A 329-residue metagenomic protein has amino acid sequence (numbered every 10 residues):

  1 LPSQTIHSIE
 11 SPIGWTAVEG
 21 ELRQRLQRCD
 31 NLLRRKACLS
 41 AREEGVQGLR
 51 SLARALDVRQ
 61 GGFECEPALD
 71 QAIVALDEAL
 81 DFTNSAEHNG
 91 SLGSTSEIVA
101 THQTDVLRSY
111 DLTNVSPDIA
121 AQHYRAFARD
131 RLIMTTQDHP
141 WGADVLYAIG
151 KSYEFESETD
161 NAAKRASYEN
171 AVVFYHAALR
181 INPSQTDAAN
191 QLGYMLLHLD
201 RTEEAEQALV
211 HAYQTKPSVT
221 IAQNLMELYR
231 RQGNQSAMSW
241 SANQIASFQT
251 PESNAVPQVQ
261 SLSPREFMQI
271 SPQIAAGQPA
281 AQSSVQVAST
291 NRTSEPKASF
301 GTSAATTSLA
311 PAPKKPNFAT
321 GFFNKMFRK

Functional and structural regions predicted by a protein language model:
P2-S8, P67-L107, Q232-A242, T250-A255 (+1 more regions): Alpha-helical linker/edge segments of TPR/alpha-solenoid repeat scaffolds and analogous pre-/post-domain helices
G20-Q27, L49, A55-V115, A126-R129 (+3 more regions): Amphipathic alpha-helical repeat scaffolds of TPR domains
R25, L32, E44, S51 (+5 more regions): Alpha-helical solenoid repeat scaffolds, predominantly canonical TPR units
L32, Y153-E156, D160, L196 (+1 more regions): Residue at a conserved register position within TPR or TPR-like alpha-solenoid repeats
V46, A53, P140, P183 (+2 more regions): Short coil turns that delineate tetratricopeptide repeat
G48, T135, A177-A178, H211-A212 (+1 more regions): Canonical positions in the second alpha-helix
R59-G61, Y147-A148, D187-Q191, T220-M226 (+2 more regions): Alpha-solenoid helical repeat scaffolds
Q122-D130, A162-A177, L199-V210, N234-A242: Structural signature of tandem alpha-helical TPR/SEL1-like repeats, specifically the intra-repeat loop/turn
